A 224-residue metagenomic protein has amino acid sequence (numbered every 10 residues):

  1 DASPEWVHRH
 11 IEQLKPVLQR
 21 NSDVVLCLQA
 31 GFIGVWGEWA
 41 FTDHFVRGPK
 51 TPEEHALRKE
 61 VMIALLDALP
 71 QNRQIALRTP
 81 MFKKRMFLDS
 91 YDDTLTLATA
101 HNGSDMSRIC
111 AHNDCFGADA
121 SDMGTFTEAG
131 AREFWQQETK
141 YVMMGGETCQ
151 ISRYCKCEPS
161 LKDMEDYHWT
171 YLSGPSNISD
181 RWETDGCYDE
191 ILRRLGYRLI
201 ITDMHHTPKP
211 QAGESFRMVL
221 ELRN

Functional and structural regions predicted by a protein language model:
D1-G31: Substrate-binding cleft of extracellular glycoside hydrolase catalytic domains
A2-W6, P16, P49-L57, D189: Conserved aromatic-histidine-acidic binding/catalytic patches
W6-R9, Q13, L57-E60, A64 (+1 more regions): Extracytoplasmic/secreted proteins, especially bacterial periplasmic and envelope-associated proteins
R20, C27-E38, T42-I178: Catalytic-core regions of glycoside hydrolase
C155-P208: Catalytic cores of secreted or luminal carbohydrate-active enzymes
E214-M218: Structural beta-strand segments of beta-rich domains
L222-N224: Short amphipathic, basic-aromatic surface patches that mediate peripheral association with negatively charged
